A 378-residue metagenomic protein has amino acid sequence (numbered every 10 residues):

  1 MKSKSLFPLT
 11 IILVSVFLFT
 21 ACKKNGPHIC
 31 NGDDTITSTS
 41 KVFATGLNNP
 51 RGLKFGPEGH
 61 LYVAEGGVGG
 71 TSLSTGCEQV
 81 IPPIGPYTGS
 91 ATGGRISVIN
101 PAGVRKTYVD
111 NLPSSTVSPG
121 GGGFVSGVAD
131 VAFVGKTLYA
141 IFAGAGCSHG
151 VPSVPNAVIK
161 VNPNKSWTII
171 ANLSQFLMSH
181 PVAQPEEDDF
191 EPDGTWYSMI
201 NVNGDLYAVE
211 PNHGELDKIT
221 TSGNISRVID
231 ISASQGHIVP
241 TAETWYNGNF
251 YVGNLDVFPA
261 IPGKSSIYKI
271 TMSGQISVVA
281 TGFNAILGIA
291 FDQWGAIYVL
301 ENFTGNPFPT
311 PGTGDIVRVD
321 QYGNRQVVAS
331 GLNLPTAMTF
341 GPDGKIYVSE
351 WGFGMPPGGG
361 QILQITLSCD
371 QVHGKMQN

Functional and structural regions predicted by a protein language model:
K2-S5, V16-S40: Bacterial Sec-dependent N-terminal signal peptides
K41-V42, K106-L112, K165-F176, S226-S232 (+3 more regions): Beta-propeller fold detector
G46-E58, T92-G93, S114-L138, L177-L206 (+6 more regions): Beta-rich, blade/repeat-based domains predominating in secreted/periplasmic proteins but also intracellular
Y62-E65, A140-F142, A208, Y251-G253 (+2 more regions): Residue position within the beta-strands of beta-propeller blades
S72-T92, S148-V154, P211-N212, F258-K264 (+2 more regions): Short, solvent-exposed loop/turn segments at conserved positions within beta-propeller repeat blades
T92-S97, N156-I159, E215-K218, S265-Y268 (+2 more regions): A short loop-to-beta-strand structural motif that recurs across blades of beta-propeller domains
N100-V104, V161-K165, T220-N224, I270-Q275 (+2 more regions): Short loop/turn segments that connect beta-strands within beta-propeller blades
T339-N378: Blade-level signature of beta-propeller repeat domains, shared across WD40, Kelch, NHL, RCC1 and BNR/Asp-box propellers
